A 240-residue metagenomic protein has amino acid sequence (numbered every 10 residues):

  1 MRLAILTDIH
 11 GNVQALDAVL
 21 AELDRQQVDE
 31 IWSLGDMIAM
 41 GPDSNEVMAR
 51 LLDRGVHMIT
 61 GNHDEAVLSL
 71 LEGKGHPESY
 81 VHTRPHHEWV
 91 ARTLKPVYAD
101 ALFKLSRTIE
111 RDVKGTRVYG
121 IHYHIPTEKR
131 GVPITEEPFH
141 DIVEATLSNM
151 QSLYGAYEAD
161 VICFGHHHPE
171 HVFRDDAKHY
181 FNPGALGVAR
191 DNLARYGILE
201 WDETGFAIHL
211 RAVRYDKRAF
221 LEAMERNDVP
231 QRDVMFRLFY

Functional and structural regions predicted by a protein language model:
M1-A4, E110-Y119, D175-Y180, G205-A207: Beta-strand-turn-beta hairpins that frame and shape the catalytic cleft of phosphate-ester-processing enzymes
M1-R54, V229-Q231: N-terminal active-site segment of His-dependent metallophosphoesterases
L6-T7, I31-D36, H57-N62, I121 (+2 more regions): Active-site neighborhood of phospho(di)ester-bond hydrolases with catalytic His/Asp-centered motifs
H10-A15, A39-G41, H63-S69, P126 (+2 more regions): Active-site environment of divalent metal-dependent phosphoester hydrolases
M37-R54, V67-S79, F173-D176: Metal-dependent catalytic neighborhoods of phosphoester/phosphodiester hydrolases
R54-R111, F139-G155: Active-site neighborhood of divalent metal-dependent phosphoester bond hydrolases
Y123, V132-V172, H179: Anionic-ligand binding region
V161, F173-Y240: Acidic, His/Gly-rich catalytic cores of divalent-metal-dependent hydrolytic chemistry
